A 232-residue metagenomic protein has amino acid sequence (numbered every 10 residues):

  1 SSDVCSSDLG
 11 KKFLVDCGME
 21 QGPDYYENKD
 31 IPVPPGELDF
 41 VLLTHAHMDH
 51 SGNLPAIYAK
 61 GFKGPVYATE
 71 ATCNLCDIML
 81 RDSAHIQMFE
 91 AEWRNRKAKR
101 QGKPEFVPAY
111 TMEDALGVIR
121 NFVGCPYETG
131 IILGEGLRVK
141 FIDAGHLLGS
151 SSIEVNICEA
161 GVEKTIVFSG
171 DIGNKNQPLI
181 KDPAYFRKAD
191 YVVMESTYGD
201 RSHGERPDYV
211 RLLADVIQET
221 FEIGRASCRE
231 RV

Functional and structural regions predicted by a protein language model:
S1-S6, E230-V232: Short, small-residue-biased leader/transition segments that mark boundaries at the very start of proteins
D3, D39, D190: Conserved acidic residues
D8, C125-P183: Catalytic core of the metallo-beta-lactamase
D8-G64, A68-R120, I172-K181, D208-Y209: Pre-active-site segment of Zn-dependent metallo-hydrolases
S152, T165, G173-R231: Cap/insert and terminal regions of metallo-dependent hydrolase folds
